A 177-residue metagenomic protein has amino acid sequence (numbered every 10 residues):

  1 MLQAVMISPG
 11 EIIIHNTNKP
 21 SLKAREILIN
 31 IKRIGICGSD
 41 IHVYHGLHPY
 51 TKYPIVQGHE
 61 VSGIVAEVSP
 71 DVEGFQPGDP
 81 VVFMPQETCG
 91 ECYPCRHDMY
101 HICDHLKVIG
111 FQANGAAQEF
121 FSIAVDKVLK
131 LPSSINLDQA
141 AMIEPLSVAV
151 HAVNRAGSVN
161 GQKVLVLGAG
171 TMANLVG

Functional and structural regions predicted by a protein language model:
L2, E26-L28, K163: Residues that mark the start of a beta-strand
A4-I12: Extracellular beta-rich ligand/substrate-recognition surface
P20, E73, H101, A156-G157: Residue "hotspots" at secondary-structure boundaries inside conserved domains
P20-I34, H48-Y93, P132-I135: Glycine-rich beta-strand-centered segment in the early N-terminal region that forms part of a ligand/cofactor-binding
C37, G74-F75, M84-L129, S133: Cysteine-cluster motifs in flexible loop/terminal segments that predominantly coordinate metals
S39-I41: Cytochrome P450 core scaffold surrounding the K-helix E-X-X-R motif and the conserved "meander" helix-loop region
I135-G177: Mid-domain Rossmann-like dinucleotide-binding core that forms the NAD(H)/NADP(H) cofactor-binding site
